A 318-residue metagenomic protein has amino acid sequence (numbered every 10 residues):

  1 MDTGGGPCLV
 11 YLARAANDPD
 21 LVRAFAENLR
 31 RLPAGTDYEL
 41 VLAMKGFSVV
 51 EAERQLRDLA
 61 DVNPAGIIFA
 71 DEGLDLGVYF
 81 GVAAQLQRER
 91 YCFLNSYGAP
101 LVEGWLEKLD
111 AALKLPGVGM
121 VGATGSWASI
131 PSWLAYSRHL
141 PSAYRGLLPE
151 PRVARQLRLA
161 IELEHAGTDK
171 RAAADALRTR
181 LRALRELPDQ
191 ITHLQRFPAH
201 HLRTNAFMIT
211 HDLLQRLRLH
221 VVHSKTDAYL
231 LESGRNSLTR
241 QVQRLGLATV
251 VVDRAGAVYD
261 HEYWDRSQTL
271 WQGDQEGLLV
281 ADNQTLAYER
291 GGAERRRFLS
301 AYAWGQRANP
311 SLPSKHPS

Functional and structural regions predicted by a protein language model:
P7-L21: A conserved hydrophobic helix/loop-capping motif in glycosyltransferases and polysaccharide synthases
N17-P33: Short, well-formed alpha-helical segments that are part of the catalytic scaffolds of diverse glycosyltransferases
F47-R88: Active-site-proximal specificity loops/subdomain of glycosyltransferases
R88-E89, P198-V221: Conserved nucleotide-sugar donor-binding and metal-coordinating catalytic region shared by glycosyltransferases
E89-A99: Short beta-strand-to-loop acidic/aromatic patch adjacent to the donor-nucleotide binding site
L101-P141: Conserved donor-nucleotide/metal-binding helix-loop-beta segment in metal-dependent transferases, i.e., the alpha-helix
S142-A199: Short, flexible, basic/aromatic active-site loop/helix in glycosyltransferases
V222-S318: C-terminal catalytic/acceptor-binding lobe
